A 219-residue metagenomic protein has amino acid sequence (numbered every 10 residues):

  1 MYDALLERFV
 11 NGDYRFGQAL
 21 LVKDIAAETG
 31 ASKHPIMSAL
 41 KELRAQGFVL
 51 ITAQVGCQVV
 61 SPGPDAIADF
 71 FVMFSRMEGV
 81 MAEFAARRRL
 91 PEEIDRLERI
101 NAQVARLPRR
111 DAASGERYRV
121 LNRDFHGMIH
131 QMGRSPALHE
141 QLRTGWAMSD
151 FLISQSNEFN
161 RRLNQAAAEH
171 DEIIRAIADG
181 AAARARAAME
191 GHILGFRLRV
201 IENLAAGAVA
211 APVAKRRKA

Functional and structural regions predicted by a protein language model:
M1-R87, E202-A219: Short linear motifs at protein or domain termini
D13, F48, A112, A181-A182: Residue-level recognition of short, well-ordered coil/turn positions that link secondary-structure elements
Q18, I51-T52, N122, Q165-A167: Short, flexible turn/loop "capping" segments at secondary-structure junctions
K23, D65-A68, E116, P136 (+2 more regions): Residues in well-ordered alpha-helical elements
M37-S38, R88-P91, A113-Y118, P136 (+2 more regions): Juxtamembrane/interface motifs at transmembrane-helix termini
Q54, M77, R99, Q165-A168: Alpha-helix N-cap/N′ positions at the starts of helices
P62-A68, A85-L90, R109-A113, G133-R134 (+2 more regions): A ubiquitous short alpha-helical element
P91-Q155, A167-A178, R184-L198: Conserved amphipathic alpha-helical segments that form helical-bundle/coiled-coil interaction surfaces
